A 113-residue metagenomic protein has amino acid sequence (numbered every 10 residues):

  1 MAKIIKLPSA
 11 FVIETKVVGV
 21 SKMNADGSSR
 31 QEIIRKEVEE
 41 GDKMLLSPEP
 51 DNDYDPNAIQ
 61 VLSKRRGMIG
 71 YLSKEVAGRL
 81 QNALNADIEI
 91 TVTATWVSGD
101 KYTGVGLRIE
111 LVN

Functional and structural regions predicted by a protein language model:
M1-N113: Conserved active-site motif detector
